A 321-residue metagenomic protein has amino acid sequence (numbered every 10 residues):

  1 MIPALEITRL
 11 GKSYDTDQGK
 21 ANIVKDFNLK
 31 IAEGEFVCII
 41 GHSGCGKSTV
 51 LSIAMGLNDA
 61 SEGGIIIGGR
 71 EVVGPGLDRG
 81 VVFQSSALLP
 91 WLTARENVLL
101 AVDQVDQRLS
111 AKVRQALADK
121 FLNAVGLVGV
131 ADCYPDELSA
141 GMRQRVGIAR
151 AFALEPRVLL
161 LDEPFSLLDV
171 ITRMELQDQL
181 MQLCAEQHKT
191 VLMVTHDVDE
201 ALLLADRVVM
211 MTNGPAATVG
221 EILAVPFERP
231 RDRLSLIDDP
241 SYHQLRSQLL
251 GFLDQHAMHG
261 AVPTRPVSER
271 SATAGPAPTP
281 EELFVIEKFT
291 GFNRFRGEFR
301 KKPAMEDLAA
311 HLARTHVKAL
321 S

Functional and structural regions predicted by a protein language model:
I40-H42: The feature captures the beta-strand-to-loop junction immediately N-terminal to the Walker
M55: Helix-to-loop junction immediately C-terminal to a conserved catalytic motif
G63-P75: Conserved ABC transporter NBD signature motif
L92-A101: Short coil-to-helix segment of the ABC ATPase nucleotide-binding domain corresponding to the Q-loop/switch region
D106, S110-V130, Q182: Conserved ABC ATPase "signature" region
Y134-L138, M142: Conserved ABC ATPase signature
I148: Hydrophobic anchor residue at the start of the ABC signature
A153-R157: A short, proline-enriched helix->beta-strand linker immediately N-terminal to the Walker B motif in ABC-type P-loop
